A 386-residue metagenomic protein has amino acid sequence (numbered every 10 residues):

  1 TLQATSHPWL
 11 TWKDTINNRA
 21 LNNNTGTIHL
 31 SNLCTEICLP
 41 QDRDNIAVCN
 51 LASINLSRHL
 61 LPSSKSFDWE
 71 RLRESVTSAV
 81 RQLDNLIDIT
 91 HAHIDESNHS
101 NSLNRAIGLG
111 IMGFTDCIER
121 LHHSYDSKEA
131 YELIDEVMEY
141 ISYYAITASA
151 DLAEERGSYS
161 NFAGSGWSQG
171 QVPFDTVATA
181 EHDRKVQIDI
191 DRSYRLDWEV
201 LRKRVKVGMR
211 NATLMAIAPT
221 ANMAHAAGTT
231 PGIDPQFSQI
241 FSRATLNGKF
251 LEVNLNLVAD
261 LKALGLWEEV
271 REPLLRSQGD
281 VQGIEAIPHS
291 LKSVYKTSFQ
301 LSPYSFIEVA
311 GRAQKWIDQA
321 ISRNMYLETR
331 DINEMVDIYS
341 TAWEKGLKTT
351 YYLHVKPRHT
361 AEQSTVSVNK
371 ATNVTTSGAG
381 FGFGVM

Functional and structural regions predicted by a protein language model:
T1, I54-S57, A79-T90, C117-S124 (+8 more regions): Change "in soluble alpha/beta enzymes" to "in soluble alpha/beta proteins
L2-W9, K13-N101, I111-L121, T229-N256 (+1 more regions): Function-dense linear segments that define catalytic or interfacial modules in macromolecule-processing proteins
P8-I16, A92-N101, G157-W167, V270-S277 (+2 more regions): Short coil/turn segments at secondary-structure boundaries
N22-T25, C38-I46, S63-E74, S97-L109 (+7 more regions): Alpha-helix capping and helix-loop boundary segments enriched in small/acidic/polar residues
N24-T25, A106-G113, Y143-Y144, Q171-E181 (+3 more regions): Short glycine/threonine-rich loop-to-helix capping motif typified by GTGT followed within a few residues by an Asp-Pro
N32-P40, L83-D88, I190-R195, K203-N373 (+1 more regions): Catalytic alpha/beta core of large soluble enzyme barrels
S75-N98, S124-T220, H289-K292, S322 (+1 more regions): Internal maturation/activation junctions in enzymes
G110-G113, C117, A145-S149, M223 (+3 more regions): Extended, hydrophobic alpha-helical segments in both membrane/secreted and soluble proteins
